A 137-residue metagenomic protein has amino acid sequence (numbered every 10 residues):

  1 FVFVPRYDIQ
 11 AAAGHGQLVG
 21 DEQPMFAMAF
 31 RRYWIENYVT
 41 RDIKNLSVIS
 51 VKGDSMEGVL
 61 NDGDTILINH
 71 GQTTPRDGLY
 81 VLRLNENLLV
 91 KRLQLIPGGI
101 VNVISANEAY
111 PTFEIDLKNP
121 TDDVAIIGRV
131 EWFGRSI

Functional and structural regions predicted by a protein language model:
F1-D62, V124-I127, W132-I137: Short, positionally conserved secondary-structure boundary motifs
F26, T74, A109-P111: Short, surface-exposed beta-strand-loop junctions and turns on beta-sheet-rich folds
L60, T74-P75: Short, well-ordered loop/turn sites that connect or cap secondary structure elements
R83-L89: Short coil-to-beta-strand transition motifs
I96-I137: Glycine- and charge-enriched low-complexity intrinsically disordered segments
